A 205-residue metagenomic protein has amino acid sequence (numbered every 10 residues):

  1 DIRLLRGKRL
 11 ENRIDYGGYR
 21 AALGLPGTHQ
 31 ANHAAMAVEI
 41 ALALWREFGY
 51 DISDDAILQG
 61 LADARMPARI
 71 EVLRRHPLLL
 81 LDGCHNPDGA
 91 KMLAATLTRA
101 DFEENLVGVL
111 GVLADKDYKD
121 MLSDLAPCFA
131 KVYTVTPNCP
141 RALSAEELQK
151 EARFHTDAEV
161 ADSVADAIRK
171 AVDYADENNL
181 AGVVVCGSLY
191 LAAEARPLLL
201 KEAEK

Functional and structural regions predicted by a protein language model:
D1-R20: Extended acidic/charged loop-beta regions that coordinate divalent cations and stabilize anionic phosphate/carboxylate
K8-R13, L78-L80, P87, K119-G182: C-terminal helical cap/extension that packs against the catalytic core of soluble nucleotide-cofactor enzymes
D15-K131: Nucleotide phosphate-binding/pyrophosphate-handling subdomain across enzymes that bind or process nucleotide phosphates
L44-W45, L97, D101, A152 (+2 more regions): Active-site catalytic pocket residues across diverse enzymes, especially alpha/beta-hydrolases
S188: Active-site-proximal loop/hinge segments that shape catalytic or ion-binding/gating pockets
